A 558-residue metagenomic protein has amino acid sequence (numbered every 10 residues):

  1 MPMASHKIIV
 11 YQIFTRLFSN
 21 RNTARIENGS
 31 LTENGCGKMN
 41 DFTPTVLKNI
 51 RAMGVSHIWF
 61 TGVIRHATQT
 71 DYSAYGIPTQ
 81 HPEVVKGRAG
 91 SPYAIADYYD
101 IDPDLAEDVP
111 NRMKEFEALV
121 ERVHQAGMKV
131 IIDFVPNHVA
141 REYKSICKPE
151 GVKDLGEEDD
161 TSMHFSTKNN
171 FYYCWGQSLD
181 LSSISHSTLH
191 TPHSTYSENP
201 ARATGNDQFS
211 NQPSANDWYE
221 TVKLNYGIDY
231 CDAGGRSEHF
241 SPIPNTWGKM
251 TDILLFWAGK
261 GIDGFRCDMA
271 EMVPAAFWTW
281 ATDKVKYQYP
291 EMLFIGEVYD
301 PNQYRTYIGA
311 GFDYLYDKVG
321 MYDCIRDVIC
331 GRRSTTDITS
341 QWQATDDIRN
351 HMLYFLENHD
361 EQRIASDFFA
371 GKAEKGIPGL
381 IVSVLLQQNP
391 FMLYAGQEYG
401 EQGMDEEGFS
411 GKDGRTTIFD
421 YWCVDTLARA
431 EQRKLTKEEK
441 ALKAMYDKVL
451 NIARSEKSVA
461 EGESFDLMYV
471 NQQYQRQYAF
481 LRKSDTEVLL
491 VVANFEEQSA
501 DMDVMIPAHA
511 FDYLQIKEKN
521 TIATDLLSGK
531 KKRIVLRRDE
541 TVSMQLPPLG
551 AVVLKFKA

Functional and structural regions predicted by a protein language model:
M1-K129, N137-A140, K144-K148, V152-L155 (+4 more regions): N-terminal structural segment of carbohydrate-active enzymes
I9-Y11, I58-F60, V130-I132, F265 (+3 more regions): Hydrophobic faces of well-ordered beta-strands that scaffold small-molecule active sites in alpha/beta enzyme cores
R21, I26, S30, T68 (+4 more regions): Loop/helix patches that line or flank the sugar-binding groove of alpha-linked glycan CAZymes
A24-N40, A94-M113, T221-T246, D263-M272 (+2 more regions): The substrate-binding groove and active-site-proximal loops of carbohydrate-active enzymes, especially glycoside
N40-F42, L47, G54, I64 (+13 more regions): Glycan-processing catalytic domains of CAZymes
H66-S91, P136-D217, G309-D317, E406-F419: Aromatic- and acidic-residue-enriched segments that line the glycan-binding/catalytic groove of carbohydrate-active
E150, T167-L181, T188-T191, K249-A258 (+6 more regions): Active-site-proximal helices and loops of the catalytic beta/alpha 8
I534-A558: C-terminal beta-strand-rich structural cap/linker in extracellular carbohydrate-active enzymes
